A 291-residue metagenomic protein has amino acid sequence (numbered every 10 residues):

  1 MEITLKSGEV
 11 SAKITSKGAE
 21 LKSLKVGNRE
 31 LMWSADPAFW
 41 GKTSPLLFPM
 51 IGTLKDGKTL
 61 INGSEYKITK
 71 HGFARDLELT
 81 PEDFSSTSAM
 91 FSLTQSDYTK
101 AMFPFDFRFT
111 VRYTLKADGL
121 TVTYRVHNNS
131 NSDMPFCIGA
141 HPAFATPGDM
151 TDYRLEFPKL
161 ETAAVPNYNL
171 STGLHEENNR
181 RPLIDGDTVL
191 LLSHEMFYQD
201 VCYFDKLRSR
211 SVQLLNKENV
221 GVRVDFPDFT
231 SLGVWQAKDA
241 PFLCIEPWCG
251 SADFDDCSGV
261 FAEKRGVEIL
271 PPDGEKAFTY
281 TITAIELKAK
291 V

Functional and structural regions predicted by a protein language model:
V10, V26, Y66, H71-D83 (+1 more regions): Acidic/His-leaning functional-site neighborhoods
S11-E65: Acidic-aromatic substrate-binding/catalytic surfaces of carbohydrate-active enzymes
I14, T59-K67, E268-I285: Short Pro-Gly-centered flexible turn/kink motifs
I14, Y124-S130, Q236: Asparagine-centered strand-capping/turn motif at beta-strand->loop junctions
I68-A117: Extended, loop-rich substrate-binding clefts of extracytoplasmic carbohydrate-active enzymes
T110-R112, R265-L270: Beta-strand-rich interaction surfaces with strong enrichment in secreted/lumenal proteins
D133, A143-T146, M150-F226: Active-site/ligand-binding surface loops and adjacent short beta/alpha elements that line catalytic pockets across
